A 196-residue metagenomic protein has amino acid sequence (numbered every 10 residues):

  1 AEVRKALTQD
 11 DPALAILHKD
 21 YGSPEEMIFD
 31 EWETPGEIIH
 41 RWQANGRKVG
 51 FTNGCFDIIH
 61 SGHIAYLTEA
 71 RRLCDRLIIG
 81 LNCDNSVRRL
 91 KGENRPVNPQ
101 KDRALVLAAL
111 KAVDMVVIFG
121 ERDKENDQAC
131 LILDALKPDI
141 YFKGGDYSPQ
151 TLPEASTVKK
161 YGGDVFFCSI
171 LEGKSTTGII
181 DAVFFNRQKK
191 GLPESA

Functional and structural regions predicted by a protein language model:
A1-A15: Catalytic cores of nucleotide-enabled group-transfer and carboxylate-activating enzymes in metabolic and assembly-line
P12-A196: Nucleotidyltransferase catalytic core that binds NTPs
